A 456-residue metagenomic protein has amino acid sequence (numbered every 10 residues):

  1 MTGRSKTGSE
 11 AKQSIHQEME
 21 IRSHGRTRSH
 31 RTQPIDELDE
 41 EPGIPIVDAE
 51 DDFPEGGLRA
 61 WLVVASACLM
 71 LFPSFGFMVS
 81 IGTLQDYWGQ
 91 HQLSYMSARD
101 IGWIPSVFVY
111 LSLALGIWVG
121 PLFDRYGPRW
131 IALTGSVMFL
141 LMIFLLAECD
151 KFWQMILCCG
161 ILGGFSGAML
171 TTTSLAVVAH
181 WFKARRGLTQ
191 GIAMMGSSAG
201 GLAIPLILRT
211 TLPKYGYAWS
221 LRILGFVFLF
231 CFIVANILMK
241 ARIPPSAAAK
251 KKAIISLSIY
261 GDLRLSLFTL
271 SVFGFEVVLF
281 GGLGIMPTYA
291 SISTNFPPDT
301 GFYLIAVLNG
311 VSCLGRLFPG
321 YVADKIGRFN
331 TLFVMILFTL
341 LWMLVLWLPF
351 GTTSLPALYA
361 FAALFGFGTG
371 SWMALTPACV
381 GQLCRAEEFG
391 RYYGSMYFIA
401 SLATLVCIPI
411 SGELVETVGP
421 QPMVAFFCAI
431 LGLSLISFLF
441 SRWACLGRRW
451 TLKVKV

Functional and structural regions predicted by a protein language model:
M1-G57, A444-V456: Intrinsically disordered, low-complexity terminal tails of fungal membrane proteins
C68, F72-P73, M142-I143, W153-M169 (+2 more regions): Hydrophobic core of transmembrane alpha-helices in multi-pass small-molecule transporters, especially MFS/SLC-type
P73, F77-D86, G261-Y321, K325-N330 (+3 more regions): Extracytoplasmic gate region of multi-pass secondary transporters
W88, G160, G167-F182, T189-Q190 (+1 more regions): Intracellular juxtamembrane helix-capping segments at the cytosolic ends of symmetry-related transmembrane helices
W88-G89, L122-F123, A203-G216, A290-S291 (+2 more regions): Interfacial helix-cap and linker-helix signal at transmembrane-aqueous boundaries of multi-pass secondary transporters
A114-Q154, A323: Conserved MFS/SLC helix-loop-helix module at the cytosolic interface between two early adjacent transmembrane helices
A184-R185, I192-I243: Helix-loop-helix hairpin linking two adjacent transmembrane segments in secondary transporters
N295, A306-L314, A323-C379, R391-Y397: C-terminal transmembrane helical hairpin of 12-TM major facilitator-type secondary transporters
